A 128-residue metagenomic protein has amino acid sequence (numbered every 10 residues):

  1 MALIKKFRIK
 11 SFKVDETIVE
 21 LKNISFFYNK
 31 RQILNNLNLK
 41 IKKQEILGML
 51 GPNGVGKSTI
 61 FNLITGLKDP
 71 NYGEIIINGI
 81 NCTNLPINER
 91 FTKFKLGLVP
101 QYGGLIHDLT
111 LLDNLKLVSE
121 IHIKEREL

Functional and structural regions predicted by a protein language model:
V19-L21, L34: Conserved structural motif at the start of ABC-family nucleotide-binding domains
L50-P52: The feature captures the beta-strand-to-loop junction immediately N-terminal to the Walker
S58-T59: Conserved Walker
T65: Helix-to-loop junction immediately C-terminal to a conserved catalytic motif
G73-C82, F91-K93, E127-L128: Conserved ABC transporter NBD signature motif
N81-G97, Y102, I121: ABC ATPase NBD coupling module
Y102, D108-I121: Q-loop/switch helix immediately C-terminal to the Walker
